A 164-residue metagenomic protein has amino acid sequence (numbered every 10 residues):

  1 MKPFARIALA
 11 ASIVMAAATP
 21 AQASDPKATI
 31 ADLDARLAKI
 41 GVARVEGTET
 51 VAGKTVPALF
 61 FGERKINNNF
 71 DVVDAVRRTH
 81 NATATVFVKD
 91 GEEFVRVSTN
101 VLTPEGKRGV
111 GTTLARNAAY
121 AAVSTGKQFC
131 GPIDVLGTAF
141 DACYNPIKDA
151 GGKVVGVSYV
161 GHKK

Functional and structural regions predicted by a protein language model:
M1-A8: Bacterial N-terminal signal peptides that target proteins for export
A8-A16: Bacterial N-terminal signal peptides
T19-A23: Sec/Tat signal peptide C-region and signal peptidase I cleavage site
S24-I66, V101-E105: Extracellular/periplasmic ligand-binding regions of membrane signal-transduction receptors
T29, D34-G47, V73-F94, P132: Short N-terminal helix-loop-first-beta-strand/juxtamembrane motif that initiates sensory/input modules
F60-K65, A139-K164: Conserved beta-strands of PAS-like sensory domains
N67-N81, S98-G137: Extracytoplasmic/periplasmic sensor domains and loops in membrane signaling proteins
V86-V88, V101, P146-I147: Hydrophobic beta-strand positions
